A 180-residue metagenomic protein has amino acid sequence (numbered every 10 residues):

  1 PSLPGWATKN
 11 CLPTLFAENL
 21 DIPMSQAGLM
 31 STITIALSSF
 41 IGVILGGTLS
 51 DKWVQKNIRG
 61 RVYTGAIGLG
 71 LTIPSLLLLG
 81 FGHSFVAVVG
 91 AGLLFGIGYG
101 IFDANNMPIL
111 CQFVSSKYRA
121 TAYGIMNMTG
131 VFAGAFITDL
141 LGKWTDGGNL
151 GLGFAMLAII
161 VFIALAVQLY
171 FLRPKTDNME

Functional and structural regions predicted by a protein language model:
P1-I44, D103, M107, T138: Extracytoplasmic gate region of multi-pass secondary transporters
F16-A17, L49-S50, V54, L141-N149: Interfacial helix-cap and linker-helix signal at transmembrane-aqueous boundaries of multi-pass secondary transporters
P23, G60-Y63, L140-I160: A membrane-interface helix-boundary motif in multi-pass transporters
G28-L29, A66, A120, G124: Conserved glycine-rich helix-kink/hinge and helix-boundary motifs of the Major Facilitator Superfamily
V43, C111-G147: A late C-terminal transmembrane helix in Major Facilitator Superfamily
D51-G68: Cytoplasmic membrane-interface "Motif A"-like loop-to-helix N-cap segments of 12-TM Major Facilitator Superfamily
S75, L79-F81, A155-E180: Multi-pass alpha-helical transporter architecture, strongest for 12-TM Major Facilitator/SLC carriers used
F85-I101: Hydrophobic core of transmembrane alpha-helices in multi-pass small-molecule transporters, especially MFS/SLC-type
